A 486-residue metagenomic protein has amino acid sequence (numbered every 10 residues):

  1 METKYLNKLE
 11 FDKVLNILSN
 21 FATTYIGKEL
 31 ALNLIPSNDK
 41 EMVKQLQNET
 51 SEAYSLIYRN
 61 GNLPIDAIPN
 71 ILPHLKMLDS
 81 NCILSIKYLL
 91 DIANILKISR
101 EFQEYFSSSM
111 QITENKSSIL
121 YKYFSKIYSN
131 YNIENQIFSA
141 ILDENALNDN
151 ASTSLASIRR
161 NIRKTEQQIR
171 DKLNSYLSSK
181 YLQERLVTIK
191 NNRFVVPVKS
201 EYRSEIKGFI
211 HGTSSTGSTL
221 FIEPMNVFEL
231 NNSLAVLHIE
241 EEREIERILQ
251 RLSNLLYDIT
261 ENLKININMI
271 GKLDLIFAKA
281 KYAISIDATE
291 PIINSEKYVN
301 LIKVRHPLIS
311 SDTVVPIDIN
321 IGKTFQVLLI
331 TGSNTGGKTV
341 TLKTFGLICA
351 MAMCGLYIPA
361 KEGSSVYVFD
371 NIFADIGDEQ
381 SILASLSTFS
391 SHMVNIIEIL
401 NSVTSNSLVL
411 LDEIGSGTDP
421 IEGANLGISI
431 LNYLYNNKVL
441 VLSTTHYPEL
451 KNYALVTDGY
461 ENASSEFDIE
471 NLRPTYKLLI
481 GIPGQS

Functional and structural regions predicted by a protein language model:
M1-E144, N150, S154, I158 (+3 more regions): Conserved amphipathic alpha-helical "coupling/scaffold" segments that transmit conformational changes between domains
D12, K44-Q47, I65-I68, L96 (+12 more regions): Amphipathic alpha-helical transducer elements in NTP-driven molecular machines
Y128-A146, E229-Q250: Extended, charged coiled-coil "arm/hinge" scaffolds of SMC/Rad50-like chromosome-maintenance ATPases and other large
L155-Y202: Extended, Lys/Arg-enriched charged tracts that mediate electrostatic binding to polyanionic substrates
Y176-N191, A280-K303: Long, charged, glycine-rich C-terminal linkers/tails
K190-F221, N231, N294-P316: SMC-family hinge/dimerization module
H238-K272: Non-transmembrane, heptad-repeat alpha-helical coiled-coil rod segments that act as dimerization/spacing scaffolds
I286-T289, N294-S486: ATPase nucleotide-binding head domains, primarily ABC-like/P-loop NTPase cores
